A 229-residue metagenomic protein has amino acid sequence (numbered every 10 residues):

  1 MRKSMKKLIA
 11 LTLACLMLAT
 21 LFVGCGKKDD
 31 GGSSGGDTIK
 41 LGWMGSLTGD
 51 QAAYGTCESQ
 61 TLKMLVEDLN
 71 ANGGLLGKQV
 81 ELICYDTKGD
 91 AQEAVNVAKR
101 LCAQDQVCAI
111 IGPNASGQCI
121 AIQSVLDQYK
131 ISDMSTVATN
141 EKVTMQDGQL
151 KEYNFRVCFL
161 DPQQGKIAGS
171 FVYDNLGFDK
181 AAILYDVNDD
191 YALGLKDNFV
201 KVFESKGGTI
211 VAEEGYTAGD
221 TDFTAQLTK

Functional and structural regions predicted by a protein language model:
M1-K40, A71: Short, low-complexity disordered leader/linker segments with a strong preference for bacterial N-terminal type II
L21, E81-I83, A212: Conserved Rossmann-like nucleotide-binding pocket used by diverse enzymes that bind dinucleotide cofactors
D29-G36, A53-Q60, G73-M145, Y216-T221: Beta-alpha junction/loop-to-helix N-cap segments that form part of ligand/metal-binding clefts
D37-C57, P113-N114, K180-D186: Short beta-strand segments enriched in small/hydrophobic residues
Y54-L76, D197-E204: Short, polar/charged alpha-helical segment
V107-A218: Extracytoplasmic ligand/sensor domains, especially the bilobed periplasmic-binding protein
Q226-K229: Short amphipathic alpha-helix with an adjacent loop that forms part of the alpha/beta core around
